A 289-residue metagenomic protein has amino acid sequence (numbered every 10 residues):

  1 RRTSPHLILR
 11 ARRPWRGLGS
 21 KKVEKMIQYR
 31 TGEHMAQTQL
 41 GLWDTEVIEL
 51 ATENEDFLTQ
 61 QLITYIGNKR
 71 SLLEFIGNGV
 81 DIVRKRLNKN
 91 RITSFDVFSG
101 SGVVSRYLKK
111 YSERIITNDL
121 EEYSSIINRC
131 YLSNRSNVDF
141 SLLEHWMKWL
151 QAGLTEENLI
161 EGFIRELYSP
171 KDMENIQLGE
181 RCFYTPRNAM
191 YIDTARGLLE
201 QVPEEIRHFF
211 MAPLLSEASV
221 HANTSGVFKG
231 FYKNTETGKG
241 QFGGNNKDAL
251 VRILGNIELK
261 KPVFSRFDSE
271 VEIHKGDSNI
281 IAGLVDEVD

Functional and structural regions predicted by a protein language model:
L7-L9, L18: Short hydrophobic targeting helices and cationic amphipathic motifs that mediate membrane/organellar targeting
I27-T93, V104, K110: S-adenosyl-L-methionine
L40-L42, Y111-K260: Class I S-adenosyl-L-methionine-dependent methyltransferase module
D96-V97, T117: Conserved SAM-binding loop
F98-G102: Class I SAM-dependent methyltransferase "Motif I" SAM/SAH-binding loop
V271-G276: Conserved SAM-binding strand-loop segment of SAM-dependent methyltransferases
I280-D286: Short conserved loop adjoining the S-adenosyl-L-methionine
